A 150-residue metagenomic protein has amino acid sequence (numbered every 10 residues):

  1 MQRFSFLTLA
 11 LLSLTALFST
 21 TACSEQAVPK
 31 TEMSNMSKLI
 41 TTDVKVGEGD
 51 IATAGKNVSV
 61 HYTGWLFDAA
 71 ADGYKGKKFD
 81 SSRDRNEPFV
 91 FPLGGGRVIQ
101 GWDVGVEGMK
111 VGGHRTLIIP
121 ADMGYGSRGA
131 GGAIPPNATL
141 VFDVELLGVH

Functional and structural regions predicted by a protein language model:
Q2-H150: Cross-family detector of peptidyl-prolyl cis-trans isomerase
